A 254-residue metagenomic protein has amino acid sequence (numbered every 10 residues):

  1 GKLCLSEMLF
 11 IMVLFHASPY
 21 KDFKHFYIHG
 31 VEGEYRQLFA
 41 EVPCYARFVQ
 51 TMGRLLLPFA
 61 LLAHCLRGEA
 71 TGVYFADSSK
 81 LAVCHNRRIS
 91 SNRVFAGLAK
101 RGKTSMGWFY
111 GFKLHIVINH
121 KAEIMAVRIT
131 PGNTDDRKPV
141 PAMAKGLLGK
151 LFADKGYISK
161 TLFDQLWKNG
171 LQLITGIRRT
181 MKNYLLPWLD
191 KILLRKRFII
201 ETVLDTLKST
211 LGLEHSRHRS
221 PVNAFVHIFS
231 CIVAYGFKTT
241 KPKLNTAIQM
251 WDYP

Functional and structural regions predicted by a protein language model:
G1-P254: Short alpha-helical elements
